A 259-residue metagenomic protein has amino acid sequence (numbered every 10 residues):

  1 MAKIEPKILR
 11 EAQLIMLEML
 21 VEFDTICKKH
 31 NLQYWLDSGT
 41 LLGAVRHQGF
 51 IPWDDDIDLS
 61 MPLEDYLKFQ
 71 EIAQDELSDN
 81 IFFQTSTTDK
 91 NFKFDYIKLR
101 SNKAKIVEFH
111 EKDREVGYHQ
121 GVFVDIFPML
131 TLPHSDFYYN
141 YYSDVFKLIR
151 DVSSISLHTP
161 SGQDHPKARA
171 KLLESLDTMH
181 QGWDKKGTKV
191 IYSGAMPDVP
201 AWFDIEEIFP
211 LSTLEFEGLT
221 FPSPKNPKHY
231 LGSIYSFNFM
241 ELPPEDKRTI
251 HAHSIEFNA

Functional and structural regions predicted by a protein language model:
I4-H30, A73-H134, S154-I234, M240-A259: Conserved catalytic core of two-metal-ion nucleotidyltransferases
D24-I57, M61, Y66: Active-site nucleotide-donor binding segment shared across nucleotidyl transfer reactions
H47-Q48, F137-N140: Short aromatic-enriched loop/helix-cap "lid" or pocket-rim segments at secondary-structure transitions that line
F50-I51, D65, R150, S254-A259: Short amphipathic alpha-helical patches
Y139-S153: Short, surface-exposed, charged loop/turn segments at secondary-structure junctions
